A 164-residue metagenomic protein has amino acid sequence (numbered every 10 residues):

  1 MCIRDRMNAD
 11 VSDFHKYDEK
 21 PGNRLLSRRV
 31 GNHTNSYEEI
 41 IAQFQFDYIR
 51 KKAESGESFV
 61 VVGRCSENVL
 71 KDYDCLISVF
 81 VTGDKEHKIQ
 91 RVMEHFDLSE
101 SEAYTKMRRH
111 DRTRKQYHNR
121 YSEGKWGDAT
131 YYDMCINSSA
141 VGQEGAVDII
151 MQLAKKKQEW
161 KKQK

Functional and structural regions predicted by a protein language model:
M1-I3: Short, small-residue-biased leader/transition segments that mark boundaries at the very start of proteins
M7-G31: Short, charge-patterned binding micro-sites
K20-R24, S36-E39, N68, E100-E144: Small-molecule kinase domains that catalyze NTP-dependent phosphoryl transfer to phosphate-bearing small molecules
R28-N68: Ordered, amphipathic secondary-structure segments that act as subunit-interaction surfaces in large macromolecular
A42, F46, Q143-M151: Short, amphipathic alpha-helical "lid/cap" segments that border enzyme active or binding sites
R50-A53, F59-F96: ATP-dependent NMP and nucleoside kinases share a basic, alpha-helical "lid"
Q158-K164: C-terminal helical "lid" subdomain and adjoining coupling/linker elements of P-loop NTPases
